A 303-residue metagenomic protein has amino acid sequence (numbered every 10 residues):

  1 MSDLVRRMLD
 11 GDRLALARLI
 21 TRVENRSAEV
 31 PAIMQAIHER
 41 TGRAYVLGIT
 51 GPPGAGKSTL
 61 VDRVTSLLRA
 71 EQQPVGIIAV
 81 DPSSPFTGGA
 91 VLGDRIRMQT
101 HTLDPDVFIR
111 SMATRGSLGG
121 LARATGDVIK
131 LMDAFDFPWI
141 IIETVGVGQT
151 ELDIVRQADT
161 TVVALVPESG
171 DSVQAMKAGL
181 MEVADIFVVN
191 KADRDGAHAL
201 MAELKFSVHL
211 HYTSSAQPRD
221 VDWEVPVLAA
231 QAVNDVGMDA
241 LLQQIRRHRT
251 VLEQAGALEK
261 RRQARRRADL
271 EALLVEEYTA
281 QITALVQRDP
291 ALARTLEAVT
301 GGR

Functional and structural regions predicted by a protein language model:
S2-V5, M112, F187-V189, P226-A230 (+2 more regions): Short hinge/gating elements
D3-A55, L60-T150, Q157-S172: Nucleotide-state-sensitive switch-loop elements of NTP-binding domains
D3-R13, I49-P53, S58, G76 (+4 more regions): Expand to "…catalyze enediolate/carbanion chemistry for C-C bond making/breaking, isomerization, decarboxylation
A175-K177: Conserved SF2 helicase motif VI
V183-V251: Canonical P-loop GTPase G-domain recognition
A229-A232, D239-R303: Long, well-ordered amphipathic alpha-helical subdomains in the mid-to-C-terminal portions of large enzyme subunits
